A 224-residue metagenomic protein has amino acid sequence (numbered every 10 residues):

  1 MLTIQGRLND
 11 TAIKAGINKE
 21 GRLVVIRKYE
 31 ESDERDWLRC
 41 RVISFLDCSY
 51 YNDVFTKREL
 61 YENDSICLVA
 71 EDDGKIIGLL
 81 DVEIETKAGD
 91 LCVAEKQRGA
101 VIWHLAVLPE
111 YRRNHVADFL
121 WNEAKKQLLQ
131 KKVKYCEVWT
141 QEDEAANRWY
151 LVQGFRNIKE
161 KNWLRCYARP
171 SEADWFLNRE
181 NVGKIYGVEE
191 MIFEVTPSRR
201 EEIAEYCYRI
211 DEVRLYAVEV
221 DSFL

Functional and structural regions predicted by a protein language model:
L23-W37: A short beta-loop-alpha structural element at the N-terminal edge of CoA-dependent acyl/N-acetyltransferase catalytic
V42-D72, I76-L91: Active-site rim helix/loop that mediates acceptor-substrate recognition in acyltransferases
E85-I102, R112, K134: A conserved beta-turn-beta hairpin within the catalytic core of GNAT-like acetyltransferases that forms part
L105-R113, T140-Q141: A short, internal acetyl-CoA/4′-phosphopantetheine-binding micro-motif in the GNAT/acyltransferase core
R113-K126, L151-V152: Conserved acetyl-CoA-binding loop-helix of GNAT-fold acetyltransferases
D118, E142-R179, G183, V188-E201: Conserved active-site alpha-helix within GNAT-family acetyltransferase domains
L128-Q141: Conserved GNAT acetyl-CoA-binding A-motif
